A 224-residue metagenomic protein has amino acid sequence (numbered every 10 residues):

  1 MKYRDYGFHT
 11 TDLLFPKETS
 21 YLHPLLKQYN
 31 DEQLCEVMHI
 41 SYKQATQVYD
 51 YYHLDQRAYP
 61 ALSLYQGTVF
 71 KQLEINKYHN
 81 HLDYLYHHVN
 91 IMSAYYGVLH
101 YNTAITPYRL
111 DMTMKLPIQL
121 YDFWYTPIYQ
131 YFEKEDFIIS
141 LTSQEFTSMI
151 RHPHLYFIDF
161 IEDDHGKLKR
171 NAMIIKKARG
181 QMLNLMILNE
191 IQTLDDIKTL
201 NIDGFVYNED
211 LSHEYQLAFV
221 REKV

Functional and structural regions predicted by a protein language model:
M1-L99, T106-L110: Near-N-terminal "mature-domain entry" segment
I75-V224: Internal, well-folded beta-alpha domain core
